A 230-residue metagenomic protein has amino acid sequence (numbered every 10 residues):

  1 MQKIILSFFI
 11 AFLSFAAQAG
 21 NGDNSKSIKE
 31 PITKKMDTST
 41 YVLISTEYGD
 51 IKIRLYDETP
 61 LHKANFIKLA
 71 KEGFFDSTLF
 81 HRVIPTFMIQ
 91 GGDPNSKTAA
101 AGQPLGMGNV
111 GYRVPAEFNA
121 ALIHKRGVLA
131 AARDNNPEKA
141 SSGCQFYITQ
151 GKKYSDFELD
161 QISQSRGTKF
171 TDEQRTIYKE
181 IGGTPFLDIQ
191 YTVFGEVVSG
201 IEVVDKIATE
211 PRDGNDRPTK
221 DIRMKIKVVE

Functional and structural regions predicted by a protein language model:
Q2-F8: Sec-dependent signal peptide recognition, specifically the positively charged N-region followed immediately by
F8-F9, G151: A ubiquitous, low-specificity "background" feature that marks scattered single residues across proteins without
F9-I10, K97: Enrichment for repetitive, rod-forming helical segments
I10-Q18: Hydrophobic h-region of N-terminal signal peptides that target proteins for export in Gram-negative bacteria
A17-E230: Cyclophilin-like peptidyl-prolyl cis-trans isomerases
